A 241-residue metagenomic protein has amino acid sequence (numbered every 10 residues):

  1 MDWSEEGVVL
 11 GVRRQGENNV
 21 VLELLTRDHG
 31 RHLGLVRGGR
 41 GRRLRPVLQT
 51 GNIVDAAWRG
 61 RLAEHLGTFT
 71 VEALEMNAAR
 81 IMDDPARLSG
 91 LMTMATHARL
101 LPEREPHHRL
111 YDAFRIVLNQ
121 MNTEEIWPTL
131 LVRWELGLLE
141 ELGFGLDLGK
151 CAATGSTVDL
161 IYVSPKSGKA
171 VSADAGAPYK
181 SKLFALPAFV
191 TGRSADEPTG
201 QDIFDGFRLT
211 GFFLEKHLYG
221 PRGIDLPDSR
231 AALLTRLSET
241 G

Functional and structural regions predicted by a protein language model:
M1-V21, L25-G241: Non-catalytic alpha-helical scaffolds and adjoining flexible linkers that form interface surfaces for assembly
